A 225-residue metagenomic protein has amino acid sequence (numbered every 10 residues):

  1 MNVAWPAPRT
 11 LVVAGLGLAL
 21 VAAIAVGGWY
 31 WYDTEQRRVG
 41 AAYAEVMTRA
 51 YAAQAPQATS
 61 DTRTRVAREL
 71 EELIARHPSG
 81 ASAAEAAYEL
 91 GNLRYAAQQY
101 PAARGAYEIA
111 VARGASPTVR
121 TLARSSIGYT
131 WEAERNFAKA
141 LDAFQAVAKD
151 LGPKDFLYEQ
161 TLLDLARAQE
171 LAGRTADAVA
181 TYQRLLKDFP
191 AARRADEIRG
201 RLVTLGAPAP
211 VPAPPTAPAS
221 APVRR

Functional and structural regions predicted by a protein language model:
M1-A19: N-terminal positive-inside, membrane-proximal cytosolic segments immediately preceding the first
I74-A83, A97, V111-R120, A148-L157 (+1 more regions): Short solvent-exposed coil/turn linkers within tandem alpha-helical repeat scaffolds
